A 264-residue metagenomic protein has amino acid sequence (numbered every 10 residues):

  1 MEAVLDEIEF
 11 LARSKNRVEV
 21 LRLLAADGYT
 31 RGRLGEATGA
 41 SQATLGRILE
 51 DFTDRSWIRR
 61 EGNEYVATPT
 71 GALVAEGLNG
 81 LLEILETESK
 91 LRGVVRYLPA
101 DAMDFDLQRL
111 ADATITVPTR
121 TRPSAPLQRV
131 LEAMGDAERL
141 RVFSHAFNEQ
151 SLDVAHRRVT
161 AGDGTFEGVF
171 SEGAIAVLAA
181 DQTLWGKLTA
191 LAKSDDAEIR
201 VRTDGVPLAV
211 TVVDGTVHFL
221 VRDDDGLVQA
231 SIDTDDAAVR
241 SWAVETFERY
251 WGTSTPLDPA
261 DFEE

Functional and structural regions predicted by a protein language model:
M1-L85: Basic, Lys/Arg-rich alpha-helical nucleic-acid-recognition elements, primarily the DNA-binding modules of transcription
L82-R141: Amphipathic alpha-helical dimerization/coiled-coil segments that flank or bridge DNA-binding/regulatory modules
L110-D112, P118-R120, V169-S171, R200-D204: Conserved beta-strand termini and adjacent loop/short-helix elements that scaffold enzyme active sites in alpha/beta
A111-A113, G164, K193-E198: A short helix-to-beta-strand connector/capping loop
V130-G186: Primarily the HKD phosphodiesterase
T165-V177, P207, R222, G226-L227 (+1 more regions): Structured extramembrane domains adjacent to transmembrane segments
A174-A209: HKD-type phospholipase D/PLD-like phosphodiesterase module
T211-E264: Amphipathic alpha-helical interface segments
